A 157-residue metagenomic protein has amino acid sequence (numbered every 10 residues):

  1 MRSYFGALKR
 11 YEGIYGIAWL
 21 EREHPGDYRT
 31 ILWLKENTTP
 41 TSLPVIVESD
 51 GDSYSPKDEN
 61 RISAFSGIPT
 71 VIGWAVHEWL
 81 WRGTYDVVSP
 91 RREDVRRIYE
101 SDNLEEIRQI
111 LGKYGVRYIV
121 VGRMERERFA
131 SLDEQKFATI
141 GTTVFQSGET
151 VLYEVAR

Functional and structural regions predicted by a protein language model:
M1-R157: Extracytoplasmic
